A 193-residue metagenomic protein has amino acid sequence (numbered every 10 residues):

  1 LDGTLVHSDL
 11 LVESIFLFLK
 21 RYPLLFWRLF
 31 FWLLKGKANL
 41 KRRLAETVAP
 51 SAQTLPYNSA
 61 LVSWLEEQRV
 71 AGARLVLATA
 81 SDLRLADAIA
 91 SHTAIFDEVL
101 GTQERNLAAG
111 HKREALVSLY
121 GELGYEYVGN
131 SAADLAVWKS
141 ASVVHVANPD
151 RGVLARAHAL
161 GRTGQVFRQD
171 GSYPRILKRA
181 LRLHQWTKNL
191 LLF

Functional and structural regions predicted by a protein language model:
L1-A45: Active-site neighborhood of HAD-like aspartate-dependent phosphohydrolases
H7-E13, A38-P50, Y57-A60, L83-A86 (+1 more regions): Cytosolic catalytic headpiece of P-type ATPases
A52-F193: C-terminal cap/substrate-recognition subdomain and adjoining C-terminal extension of metal-dependent phosphatase-like
